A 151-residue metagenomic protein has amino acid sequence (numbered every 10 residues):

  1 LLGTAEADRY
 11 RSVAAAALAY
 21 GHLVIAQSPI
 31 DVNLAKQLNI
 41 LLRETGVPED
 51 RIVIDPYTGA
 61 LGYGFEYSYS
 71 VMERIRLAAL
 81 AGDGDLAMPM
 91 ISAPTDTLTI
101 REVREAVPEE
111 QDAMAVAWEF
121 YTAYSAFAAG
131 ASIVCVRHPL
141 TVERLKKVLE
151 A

Functional and structural regions predicted by a protein language model:
L1-L2: A glycine-rich helix N-cap at a beta->alpha junction
A5-V148: Catalytic alpha/beta core domains of metabolic enzymes, predominantly
